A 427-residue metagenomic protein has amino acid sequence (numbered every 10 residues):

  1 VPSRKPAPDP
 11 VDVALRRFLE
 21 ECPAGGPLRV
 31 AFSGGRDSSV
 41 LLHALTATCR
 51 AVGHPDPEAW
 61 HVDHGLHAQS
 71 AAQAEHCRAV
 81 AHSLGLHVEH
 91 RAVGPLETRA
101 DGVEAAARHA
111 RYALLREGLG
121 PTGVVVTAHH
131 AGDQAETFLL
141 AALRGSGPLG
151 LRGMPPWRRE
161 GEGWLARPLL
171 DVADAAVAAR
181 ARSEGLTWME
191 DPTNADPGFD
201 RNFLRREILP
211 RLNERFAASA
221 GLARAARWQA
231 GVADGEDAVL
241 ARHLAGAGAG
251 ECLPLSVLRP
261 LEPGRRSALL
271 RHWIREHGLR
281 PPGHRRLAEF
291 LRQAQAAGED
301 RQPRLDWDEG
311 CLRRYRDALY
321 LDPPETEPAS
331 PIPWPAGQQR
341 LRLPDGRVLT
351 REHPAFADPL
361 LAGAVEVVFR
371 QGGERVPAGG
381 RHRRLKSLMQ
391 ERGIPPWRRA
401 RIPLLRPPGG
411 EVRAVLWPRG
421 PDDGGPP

Functional and structural regions predicted by a protein language model:
P2, P8-D37, H54-E58, H64 (+5 more regions): AMP-forming adenylation/ATP pyrophosphatase catalytic core
P2-E214: Core alpha/beta nucleotide-donor-binding catalytic domains of modification enzymes
A176, F203, A217-A220, R265-A268 (+1 more regions): Generic recognition of short, well-ordered alpha-helical interface segments
T187-E190, R215-L222, G235-E236, P282: Short, structured loop/turn "capping" segments at alpha-beta junctions
N194-N202, A220-A230: Internal, active-site/partner-interface "lid" segment
